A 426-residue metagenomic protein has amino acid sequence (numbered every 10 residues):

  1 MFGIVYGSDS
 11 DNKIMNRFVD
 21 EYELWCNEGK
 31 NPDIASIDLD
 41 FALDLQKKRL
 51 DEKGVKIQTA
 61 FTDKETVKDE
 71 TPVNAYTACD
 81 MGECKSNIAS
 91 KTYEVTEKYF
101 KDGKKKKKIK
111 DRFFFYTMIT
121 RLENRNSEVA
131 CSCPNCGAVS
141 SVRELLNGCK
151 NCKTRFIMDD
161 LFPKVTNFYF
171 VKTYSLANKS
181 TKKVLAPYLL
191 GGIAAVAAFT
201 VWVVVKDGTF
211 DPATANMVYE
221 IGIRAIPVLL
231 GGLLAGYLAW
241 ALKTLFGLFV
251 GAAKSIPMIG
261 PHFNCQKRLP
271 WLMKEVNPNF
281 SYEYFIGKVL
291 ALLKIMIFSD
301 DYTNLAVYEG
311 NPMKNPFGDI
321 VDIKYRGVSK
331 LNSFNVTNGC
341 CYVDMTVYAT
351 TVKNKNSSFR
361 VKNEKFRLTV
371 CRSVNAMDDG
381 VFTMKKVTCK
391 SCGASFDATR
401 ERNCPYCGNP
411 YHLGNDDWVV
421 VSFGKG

Functional and structural regions predicted by a protein language model:
M1-T62, N151, R155, A252-K324 (+5 more regions): Core segments of small alpha/beta cavity-forming domains
K13, S180, V184, A213-N216: Coil-to-alpha-helix initiation sites in intrinsically disordered, low-complexity, charged segments
L50-K104, V250-I259, G318-N363: Surface-exposed, charged secondary-structure patches
M81-C84, I226-P227, C389-C392, N403: Exposed regions on extracellular, virion, or secretory-pathway luminal proteins
K98-Y188, G247-H262, S357-G426: Short beta-strand edge/turn micro-motifs at domain boundaries
L185-D207: Canonical alpha-helical transmembrane segments of integral membrane proteins
W202-A235: Hydrophobic alpha-helical transmembrane segments
P227-S255: Transmembrane alpha-helices and immediately adjacent membrane-cytoplasm interface residues in multi-pass integral
